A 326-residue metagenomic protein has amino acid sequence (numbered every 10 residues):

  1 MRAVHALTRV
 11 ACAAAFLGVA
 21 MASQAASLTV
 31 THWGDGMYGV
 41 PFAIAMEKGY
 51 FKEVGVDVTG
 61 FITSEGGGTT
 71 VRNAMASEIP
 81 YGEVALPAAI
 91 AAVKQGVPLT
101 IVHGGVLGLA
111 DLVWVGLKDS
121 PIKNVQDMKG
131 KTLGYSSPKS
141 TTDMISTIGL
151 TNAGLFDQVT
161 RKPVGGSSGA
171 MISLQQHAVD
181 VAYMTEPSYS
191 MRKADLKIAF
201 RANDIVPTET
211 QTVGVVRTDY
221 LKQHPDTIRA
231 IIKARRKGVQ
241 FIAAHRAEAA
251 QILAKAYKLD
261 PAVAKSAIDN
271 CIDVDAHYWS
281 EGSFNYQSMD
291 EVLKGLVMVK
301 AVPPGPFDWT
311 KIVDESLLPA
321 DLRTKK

Functional and structural regions predicted by a protein language model:
M1-A11: Bacterial N-terminal signal peptides that target proteins for export
A20-S23: N-terminal signal peptide c-region/cleavage motif recognized by signal peptidases
A25-S27, R323-T324: Bacterial Sec-exported substrate-binding components of ABC uptake systems
A26-G166, A170-S173, D180-E186, K197-A202 (+1 more regions): Short, glycine-/small- and polar/acidic-enriched structural segments that line small-molecule recognition paths
P138-L155, A234-S266, D308-K311, A320-T324: Ligand-binding clefts/hinges and TM-proximal coupling segments of bilobed small-molecule sensing domains
Q158, S168-Y257: Pocket-lining segment of extracytoplasmic ligand-binding domains
K222-P303: Secondary-structure end/capping motifs
L293-K326: Conserved C-terminal helix/tail region of periplasmic/extracytoplasmic solute-binding proteins
